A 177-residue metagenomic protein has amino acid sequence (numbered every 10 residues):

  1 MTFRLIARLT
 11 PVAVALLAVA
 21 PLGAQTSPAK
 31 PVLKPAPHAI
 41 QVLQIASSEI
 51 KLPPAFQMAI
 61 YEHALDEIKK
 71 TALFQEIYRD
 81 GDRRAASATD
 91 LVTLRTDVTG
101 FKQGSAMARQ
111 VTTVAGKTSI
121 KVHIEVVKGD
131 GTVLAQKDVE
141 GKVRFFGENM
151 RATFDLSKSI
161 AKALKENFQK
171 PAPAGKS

Functional and structural regions predicted by a protein language model:
M1-V12: Bacterial N-terminal signal peptides that target proteins for export
L5, L22-L73, T99, Q136-E140 (+1 more regions): A structural "domain/chain start" motif
T10-P21: Bacterial N-terminal signal peptides
K51-E62, V114, G147-K158: Soluble non-cytosolic domains of exported or imported proteins
T71-R83, A108, A174-K176: Surface-exposed patches in mature extracellular/periplasmic domains of secreted proteins
E76, Q103-A106, E166: Hydrophobic alpha-helical membrane segments
G81-T132: Surface-exposed short loop/turn segments
K117, V127-P171: Short secondary-structure boundary motifs at beta->alpha junctions and helix caps
